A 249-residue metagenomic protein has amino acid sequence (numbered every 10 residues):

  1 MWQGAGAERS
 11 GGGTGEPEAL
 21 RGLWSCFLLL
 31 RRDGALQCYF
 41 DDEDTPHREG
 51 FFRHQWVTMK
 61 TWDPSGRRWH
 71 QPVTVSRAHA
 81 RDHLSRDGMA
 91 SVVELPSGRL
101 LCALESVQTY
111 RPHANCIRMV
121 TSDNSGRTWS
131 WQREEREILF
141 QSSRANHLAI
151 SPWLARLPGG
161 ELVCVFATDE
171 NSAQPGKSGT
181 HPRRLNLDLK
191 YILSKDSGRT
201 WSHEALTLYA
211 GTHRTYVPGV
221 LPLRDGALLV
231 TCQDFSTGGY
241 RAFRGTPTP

Functional and structural regions predicted by a protein language model:
M1-P249: Asp-box/BNR beta-propeller blade signature and adjacent active/binding-site loops in extracellular glycan-interacting
